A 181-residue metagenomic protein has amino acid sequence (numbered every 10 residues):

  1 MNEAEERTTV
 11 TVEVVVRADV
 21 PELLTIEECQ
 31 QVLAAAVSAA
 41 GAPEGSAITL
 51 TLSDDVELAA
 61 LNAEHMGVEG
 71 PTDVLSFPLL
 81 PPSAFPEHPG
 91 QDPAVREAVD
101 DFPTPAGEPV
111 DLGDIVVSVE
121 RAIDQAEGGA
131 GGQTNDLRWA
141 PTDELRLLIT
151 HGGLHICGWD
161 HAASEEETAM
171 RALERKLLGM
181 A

Functional and structural regions predicted by a protein language model:
M1-R146, L154-A181: An acidic/histidine-cluster motif and surrounding catalytic segment that typifies divalent-metal-assisted enzyme active
